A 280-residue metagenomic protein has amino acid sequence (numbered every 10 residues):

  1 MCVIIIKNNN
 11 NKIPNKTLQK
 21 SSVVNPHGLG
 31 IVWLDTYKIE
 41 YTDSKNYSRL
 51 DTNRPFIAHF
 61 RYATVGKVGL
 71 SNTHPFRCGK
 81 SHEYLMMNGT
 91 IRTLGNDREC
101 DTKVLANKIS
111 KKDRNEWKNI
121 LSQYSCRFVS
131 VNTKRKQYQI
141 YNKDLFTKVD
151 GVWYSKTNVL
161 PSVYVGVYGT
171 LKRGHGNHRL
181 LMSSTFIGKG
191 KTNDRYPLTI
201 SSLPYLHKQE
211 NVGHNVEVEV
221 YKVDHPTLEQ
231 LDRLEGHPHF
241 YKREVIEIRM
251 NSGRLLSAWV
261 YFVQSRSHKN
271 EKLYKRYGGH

Functional and structural regions predicted by a protein language model:
M1-N46, F56, L145-W153: Extreme N-terminus nucleophile/cap motif
C2-I6, G28-L34, H74-F76, Y84 (+2 more regions): Short beta-strand scaffold segments in enzyme catalytic cores
N10-N11, I109-R127, R135-F146, G151 (+1 more regions): Glycine-aromatic micro-motifs
I31, G89, L105, L231: Residue-level signal for inorganic ion chemistry
G66-G69, L94-D97, G174-M182: Cytochrome P450 core scaffold surrounding the K-helix E-X-X-R motif and the conserved "meander" helix-loop region
G66-M86: Acidic loop->beta-strand submotif enriched in PP2C/PPM serine/threonine phosphatases
H82-N96: Conserved beta-strand-loop-short alpha-helix elements that form and flank the Mn2+/Mg2+-coordinating active site
L94-S110: Helix-start/capping segments and mature chain N-termini
